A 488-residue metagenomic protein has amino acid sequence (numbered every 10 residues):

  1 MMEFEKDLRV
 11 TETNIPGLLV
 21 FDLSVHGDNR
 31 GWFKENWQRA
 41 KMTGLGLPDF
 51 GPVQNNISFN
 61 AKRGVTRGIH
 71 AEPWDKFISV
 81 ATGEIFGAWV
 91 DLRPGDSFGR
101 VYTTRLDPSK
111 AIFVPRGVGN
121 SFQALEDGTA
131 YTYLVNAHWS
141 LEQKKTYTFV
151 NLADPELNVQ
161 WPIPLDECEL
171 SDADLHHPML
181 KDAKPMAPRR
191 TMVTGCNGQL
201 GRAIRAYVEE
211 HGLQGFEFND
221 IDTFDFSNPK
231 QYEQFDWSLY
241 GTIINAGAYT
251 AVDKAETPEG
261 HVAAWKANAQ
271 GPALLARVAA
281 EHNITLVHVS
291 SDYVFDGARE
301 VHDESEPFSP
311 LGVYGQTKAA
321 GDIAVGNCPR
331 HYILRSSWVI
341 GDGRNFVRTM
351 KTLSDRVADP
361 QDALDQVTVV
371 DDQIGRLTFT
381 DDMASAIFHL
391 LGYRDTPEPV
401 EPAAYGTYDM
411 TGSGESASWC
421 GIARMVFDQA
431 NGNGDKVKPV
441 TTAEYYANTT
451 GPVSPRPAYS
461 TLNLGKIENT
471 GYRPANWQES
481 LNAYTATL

Functional and structural regions predicted by a protein language model:
M2-L106, E126-A130, V135-R189: Non-catalytic, conserved peripheral segments adjacent to functional cores
D166-R189, P455-L488: C-terminal amphipathic/interface module of NAD(P)-dependent oxidoreductases and related NAD-binding regulators
R190-H211: N-terminal Rossmann NAD(P)H-binding glycine-rich loop of SDR-like oxidoreductase domains
G215-Q234: Adenosine-cofactor binding site in Rossmann-like domains, unifying the SAM/SAH pocket of S-adenosylmethionine-dependent
P229-A267: NAD(P)H-binding glycine-rich loop region in Rossmannoid oxidoreductase-like domains and their noncatalytic homologs
A263-L274, V294-R344: Catalytic helix-loop patch of NAD(P)-dependent Rossmann-fold dehydrogenases
G326-G375, T380-H389: NAD(P)-dependent short-chain dehydrogenase/reductase
A386, Y393-G451, A483: Mid/C-terminal beta-alpha module of Rossmann-like enzyme folds, strongest in SDR-family dehydrogenases/epimerases
